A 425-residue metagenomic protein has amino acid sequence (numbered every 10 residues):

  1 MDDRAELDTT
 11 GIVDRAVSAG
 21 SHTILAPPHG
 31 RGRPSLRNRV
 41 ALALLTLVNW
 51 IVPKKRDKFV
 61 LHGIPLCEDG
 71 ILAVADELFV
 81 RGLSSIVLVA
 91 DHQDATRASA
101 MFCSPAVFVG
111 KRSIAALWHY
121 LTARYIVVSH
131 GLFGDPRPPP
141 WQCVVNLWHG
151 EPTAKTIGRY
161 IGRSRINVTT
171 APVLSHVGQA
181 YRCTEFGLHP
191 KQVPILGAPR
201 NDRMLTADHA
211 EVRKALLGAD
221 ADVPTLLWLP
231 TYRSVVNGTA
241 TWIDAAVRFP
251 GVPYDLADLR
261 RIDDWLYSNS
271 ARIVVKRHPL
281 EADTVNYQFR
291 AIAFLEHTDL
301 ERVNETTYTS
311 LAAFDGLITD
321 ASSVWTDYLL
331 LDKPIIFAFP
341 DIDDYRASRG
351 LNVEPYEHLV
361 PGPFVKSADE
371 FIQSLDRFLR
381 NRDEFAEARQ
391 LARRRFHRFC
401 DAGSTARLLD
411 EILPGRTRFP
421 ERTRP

Functional and structural regions predicted by a protein language model:
D2-H119, G415-P425: N-terminal pre-catalytic "stem/leader" segment of glycosyltransferase-like enzymes
D2-H29, P363-P425: C-terminal amphipathic helix plus adjacent low-complexity, charged tail appended to glycosyltransferase catalytic
A26-T46, A154-I157, I166-G251, P279 (+1 more regions): A nucleotide-sugar donor-handling region in carbohydrate enzymes
D57-L205: Active-site and donor-binding regions of nucleotide-sugar-utilizing enzymes
D69-L83, R200-F289, V365, A406 (+1 more regions): Conserved catalytic-core segment of nucleotide-activated headgroup transferases in glycan assembly
V109-A123, P279-T326: Donor nucleotide-activated moiety binding/catalytic core segment of transferases that use nucleotide-activated donors
Y125-W148, P152, R302-R349: A donor-sugar binding/catalytic signature common to diverse glycosyltransferases and related nucleotide-sugar
R290-D299, S323-H397: Catalytic binding pocket for nucleotide-activated donors in carbohydrate/polymer assembly enzymes
